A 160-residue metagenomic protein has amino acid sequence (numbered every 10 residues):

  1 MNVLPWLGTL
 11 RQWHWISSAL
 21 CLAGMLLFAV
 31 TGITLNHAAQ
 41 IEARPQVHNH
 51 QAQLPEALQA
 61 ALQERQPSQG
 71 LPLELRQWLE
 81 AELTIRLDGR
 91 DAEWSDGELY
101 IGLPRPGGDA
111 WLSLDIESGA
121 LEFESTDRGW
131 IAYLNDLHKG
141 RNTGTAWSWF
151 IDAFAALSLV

Functional and structural regions predicted by a protein language model:
M1-P45, S148-V160: Internal alpha-helical transmembrane segments
R44-A61: Short extracytoplasmic/periplasmic juxtamembrane "stem" segments immediately C-terminal to an N-terminal membrane anchor
H48-Q51, G97, D152: Residue-level signal for alpha-helical context at structural boundaries
Q59-Q69: Intrinsically disordered, low-complexity coil segments
P67-R128: Extracytoplasmic loops/domains of multi-pass membrane proteins
P104-S158: Extended, hydrophilic extramembrane loops/domains of integral membrane proteins
